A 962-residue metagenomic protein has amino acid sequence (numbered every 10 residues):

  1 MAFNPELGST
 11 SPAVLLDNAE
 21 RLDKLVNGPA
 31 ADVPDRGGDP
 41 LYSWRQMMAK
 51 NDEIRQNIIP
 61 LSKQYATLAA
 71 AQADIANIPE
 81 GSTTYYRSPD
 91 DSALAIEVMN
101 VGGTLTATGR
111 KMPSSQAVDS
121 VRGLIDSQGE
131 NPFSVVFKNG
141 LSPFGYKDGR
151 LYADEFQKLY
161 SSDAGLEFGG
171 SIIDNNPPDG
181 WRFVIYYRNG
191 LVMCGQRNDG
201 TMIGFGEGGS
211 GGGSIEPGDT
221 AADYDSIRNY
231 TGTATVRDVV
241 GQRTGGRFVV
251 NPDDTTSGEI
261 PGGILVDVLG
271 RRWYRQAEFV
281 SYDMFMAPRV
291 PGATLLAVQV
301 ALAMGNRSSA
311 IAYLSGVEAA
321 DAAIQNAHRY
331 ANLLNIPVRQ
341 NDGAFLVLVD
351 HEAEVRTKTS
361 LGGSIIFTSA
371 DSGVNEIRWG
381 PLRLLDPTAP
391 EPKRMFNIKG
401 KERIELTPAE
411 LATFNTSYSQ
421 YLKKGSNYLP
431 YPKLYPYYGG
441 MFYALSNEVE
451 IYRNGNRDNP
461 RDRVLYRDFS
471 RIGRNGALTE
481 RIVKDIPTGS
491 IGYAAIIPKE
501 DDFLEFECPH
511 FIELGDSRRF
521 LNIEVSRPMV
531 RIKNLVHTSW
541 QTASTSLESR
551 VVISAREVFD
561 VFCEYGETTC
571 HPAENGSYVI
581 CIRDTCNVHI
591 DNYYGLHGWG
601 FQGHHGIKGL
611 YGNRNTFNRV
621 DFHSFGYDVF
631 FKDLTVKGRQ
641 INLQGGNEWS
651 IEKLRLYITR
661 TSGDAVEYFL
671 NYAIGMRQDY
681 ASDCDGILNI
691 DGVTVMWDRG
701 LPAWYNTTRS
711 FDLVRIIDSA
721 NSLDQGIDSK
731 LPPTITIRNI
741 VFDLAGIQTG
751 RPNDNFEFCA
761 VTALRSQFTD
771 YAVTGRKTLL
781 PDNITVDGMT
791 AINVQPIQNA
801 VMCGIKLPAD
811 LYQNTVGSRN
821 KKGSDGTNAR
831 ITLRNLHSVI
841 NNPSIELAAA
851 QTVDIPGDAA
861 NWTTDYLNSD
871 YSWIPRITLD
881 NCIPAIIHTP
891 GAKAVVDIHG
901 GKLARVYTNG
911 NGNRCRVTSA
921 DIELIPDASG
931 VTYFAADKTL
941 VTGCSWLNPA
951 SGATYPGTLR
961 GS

Functional and structural regions predicted by a protein language model:
M1-G362, I366-T368, S372-R474, E480-E505 (+2 more regions): Surface-exposed receptor/substrate recognition regions of extracellular proteins
S11, D32, D91, Q242-T244 (+15 more regions): Short, glycine-/Ser/Thr-/acidic-enriched flexible segments
N51-I59, D119, R394-G425, R453-R457 (+6 more regions): Short, charged, low-hydrophobicity "junction" segments
G81, E130-P132, L141, Y146-D148 (+34 more regions): Surface-exposed or flexible loop/turn and strand-edge residues in extracellular/cell-surface modules
R87-D90, F137, E405-L406, Y452 (+11 more regions): Extended interaction regions within the primary functional domain
E130-R150, F168, N189-L191, Q196 (+9 more regions): Intrinsic low-complexity repeat tracts in disordered regions, enriched in small/polar residues
N176, I366, A370-G380, I512-S517 (+7 more regions): Extracellular beta-rich repeat passengers
G425, P430, G439-Y466, H510-T635: Right-handed parallel beta-helix
